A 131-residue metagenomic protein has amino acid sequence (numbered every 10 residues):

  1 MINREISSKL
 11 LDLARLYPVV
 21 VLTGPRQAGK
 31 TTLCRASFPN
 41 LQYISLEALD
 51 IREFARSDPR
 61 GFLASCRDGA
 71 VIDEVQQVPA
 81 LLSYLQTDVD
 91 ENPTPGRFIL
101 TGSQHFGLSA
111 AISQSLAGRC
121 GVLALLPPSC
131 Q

Functional and structural regions predicted by a protein language model:
M1-Q131: Phosphate-binding site recognition
